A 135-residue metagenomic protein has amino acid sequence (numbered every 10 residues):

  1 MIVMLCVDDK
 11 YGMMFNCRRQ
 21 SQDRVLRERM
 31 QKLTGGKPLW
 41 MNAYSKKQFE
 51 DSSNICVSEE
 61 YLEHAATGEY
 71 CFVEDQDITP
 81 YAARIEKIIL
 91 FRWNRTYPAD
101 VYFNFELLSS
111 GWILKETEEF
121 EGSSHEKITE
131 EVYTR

Functional and structural regions predicted by a protein language model:
M1-R135: Enzymes that bind and transform nitrogen-containing heteroaromatic metabolites
